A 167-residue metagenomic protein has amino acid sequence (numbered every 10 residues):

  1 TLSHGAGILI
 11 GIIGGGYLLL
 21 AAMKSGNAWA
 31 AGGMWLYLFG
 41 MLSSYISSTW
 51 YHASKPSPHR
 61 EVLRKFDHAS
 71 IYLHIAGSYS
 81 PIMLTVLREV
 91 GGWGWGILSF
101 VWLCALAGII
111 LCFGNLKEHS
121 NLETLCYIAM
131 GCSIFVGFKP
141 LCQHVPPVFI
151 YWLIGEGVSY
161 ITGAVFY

Functional and structural regions predicted by a protein language model:
T1-Y167: Multi-pass alpha-helical transmembrane bundles in non-GPCR membrane proteins that perform intramembrane catalysis
